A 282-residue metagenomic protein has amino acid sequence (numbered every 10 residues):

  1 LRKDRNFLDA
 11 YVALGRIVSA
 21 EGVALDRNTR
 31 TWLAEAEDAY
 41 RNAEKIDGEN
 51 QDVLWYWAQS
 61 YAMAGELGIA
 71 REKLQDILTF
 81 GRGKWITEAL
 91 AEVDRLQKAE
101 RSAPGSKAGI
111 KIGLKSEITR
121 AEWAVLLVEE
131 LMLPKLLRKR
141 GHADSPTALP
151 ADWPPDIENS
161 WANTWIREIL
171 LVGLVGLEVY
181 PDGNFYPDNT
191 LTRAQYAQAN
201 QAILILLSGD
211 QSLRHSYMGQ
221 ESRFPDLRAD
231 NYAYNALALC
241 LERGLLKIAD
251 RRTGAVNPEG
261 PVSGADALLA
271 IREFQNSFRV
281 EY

Functional and structural regions predicted by a protein language model:
R2, A20-V23, R27-T31, N42-K45 (+6 more regions): Feature responds to low-complexity, polar/acidic, surface-exposed segments characteristic of secreted/exported proteins
R5, A10-V12, G48: Residue signature of alpha-solenoid helical repeat architecture, marking inter-repeat boundaries and helix-start
F7, N50, K84-I86: Residue-level recognition of tetratricopeptide repeat
A13, Y56, A89-E92: Canonical tetratricopeptide repeat
A36-Y40: Repeat-mediated protein-protein interaction surfaces in helical alpha-solenoids
G173, G244: Glycine-centered, phosphate/nucleic-acid-interacting loop/turn motifs that mediate DNA/RNA or nucleotide
